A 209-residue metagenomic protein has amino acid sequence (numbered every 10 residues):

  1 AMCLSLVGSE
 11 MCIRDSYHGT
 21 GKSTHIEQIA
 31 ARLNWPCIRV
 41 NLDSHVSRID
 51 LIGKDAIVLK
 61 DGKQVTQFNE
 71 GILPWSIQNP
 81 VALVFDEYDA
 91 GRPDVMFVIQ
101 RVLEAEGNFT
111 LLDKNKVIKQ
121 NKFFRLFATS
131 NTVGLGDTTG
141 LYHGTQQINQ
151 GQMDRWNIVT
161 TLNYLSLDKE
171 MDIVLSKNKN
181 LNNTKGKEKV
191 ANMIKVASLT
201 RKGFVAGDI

Functional and structural regions predicted by a protein language model:
A1-G8, I13: Single conserved hydrophobic/aromatic residue that forms the stacking wall/gate of nucleotide- or nucleobase-binding
L6-S9, L33, I77-N79, R92 (+1 more regions): Short loop/turn elements that form and flank the Walker-type P-loop nucleotide-binding site in RecA-like NTPase cores
E10-S44: Walker A/P-loop
W35, V46-Q64, E70, F97: Conserved NTP-binding/hydrolysis module of P-loop NTPases
K60-D61, A90-V95, E104-D172, N180-L181: Canonical AAA+ ATPase core
K60-V84: Conserved alpha-helical scaffold flanking the Walker A/P-loop in AAA+ ATPase domains
D86-E87, V98: Walker B catalytic acidic pair
Y164-S166, M171-I209: Conserved AAA+ ATPase small/helical "lid" subdomain
